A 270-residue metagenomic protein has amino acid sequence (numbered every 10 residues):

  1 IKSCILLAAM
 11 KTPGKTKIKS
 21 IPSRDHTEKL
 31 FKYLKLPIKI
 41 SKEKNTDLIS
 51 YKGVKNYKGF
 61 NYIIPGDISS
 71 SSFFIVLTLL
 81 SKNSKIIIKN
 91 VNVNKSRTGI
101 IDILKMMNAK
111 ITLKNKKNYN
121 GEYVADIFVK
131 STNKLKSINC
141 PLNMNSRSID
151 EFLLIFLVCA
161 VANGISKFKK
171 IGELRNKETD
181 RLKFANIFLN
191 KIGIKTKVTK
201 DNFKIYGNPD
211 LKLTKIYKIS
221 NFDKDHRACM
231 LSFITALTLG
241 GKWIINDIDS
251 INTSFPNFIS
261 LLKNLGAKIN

Functional and structural regions predicted by a protein language model:
I1-N270: Short, structured segments at the rim of ligand-binding sites
